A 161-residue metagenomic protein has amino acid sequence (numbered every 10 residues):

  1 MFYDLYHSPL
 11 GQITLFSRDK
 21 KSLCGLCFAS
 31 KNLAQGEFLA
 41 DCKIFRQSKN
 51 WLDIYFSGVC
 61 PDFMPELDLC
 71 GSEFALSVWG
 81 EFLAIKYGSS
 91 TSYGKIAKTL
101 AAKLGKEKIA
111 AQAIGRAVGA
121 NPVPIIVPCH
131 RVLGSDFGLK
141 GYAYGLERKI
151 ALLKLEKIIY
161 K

Functional and structural regions predicted by a protein language model:
M1-F63, G134-K161: Low-complexity, small/basic-enriched stretches that occur predominantly at protein N-termini or linker tails
G11, F82, I96, C129-H130 (+1 more regions): Residue-level signal for inorganic ion chemistry
G71, A75-W79, A111: Short, leucine-enriched amphipathic alpha-helices that occur as contiguous helical runs
W79-L83, G115: Hydrophobic residues on short alpha-helical segments
I85-G88: Short helix/strand-capping hinge loops at secondary-structure junctions that flank key functional elements
G94-G105: DNA-recognition alpha helix
E107-A110, I114: Helix-turn-helix DNA-binding helix
